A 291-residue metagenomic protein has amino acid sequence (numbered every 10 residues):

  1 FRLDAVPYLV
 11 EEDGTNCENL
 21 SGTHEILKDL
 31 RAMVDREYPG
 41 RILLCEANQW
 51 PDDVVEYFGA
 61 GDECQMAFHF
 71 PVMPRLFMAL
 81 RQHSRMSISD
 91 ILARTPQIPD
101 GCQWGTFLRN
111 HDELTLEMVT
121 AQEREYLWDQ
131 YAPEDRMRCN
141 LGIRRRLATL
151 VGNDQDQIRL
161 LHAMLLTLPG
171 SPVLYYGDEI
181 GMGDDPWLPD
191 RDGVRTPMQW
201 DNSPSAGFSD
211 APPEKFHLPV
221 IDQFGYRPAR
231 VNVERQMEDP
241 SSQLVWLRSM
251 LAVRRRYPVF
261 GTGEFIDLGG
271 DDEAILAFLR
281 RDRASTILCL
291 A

Functional and structural regions predicted by a protein language model:
F1-A291: Active-site and adjacent substrate-binding regions of carbohydrate-active enzymes
